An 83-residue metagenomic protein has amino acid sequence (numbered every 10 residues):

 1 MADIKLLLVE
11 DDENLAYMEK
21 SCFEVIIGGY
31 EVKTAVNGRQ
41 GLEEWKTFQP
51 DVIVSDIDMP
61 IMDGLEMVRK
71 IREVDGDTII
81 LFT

Functional and structural regions predicted by a protein language model:
E10: Conserved acidic carboxylate
E13-K33: Two-component/phosphorelay signaling modules centered on CheY-like receiver
T34-V52: Acidic, metal-coordinating helix/loop segments flanking the phosphotransfer/catalytic sites of two-component signaling
N37-Q40, D63-R69: Acidic catalytic/metal-coordinating carboxylates
K46-F48, I71-D77: Conserved phosphotransfer cores of two-component systems
D56: Active-site residues of response regulator receiver
M59: Receiver (REC) domain active-site loop signature in two-component systems and cognate sites in sensor histidine kinases
D77-T83: A short, hydrophobic beta-strand element within the central beta-sheet of small alpha/beta folds
